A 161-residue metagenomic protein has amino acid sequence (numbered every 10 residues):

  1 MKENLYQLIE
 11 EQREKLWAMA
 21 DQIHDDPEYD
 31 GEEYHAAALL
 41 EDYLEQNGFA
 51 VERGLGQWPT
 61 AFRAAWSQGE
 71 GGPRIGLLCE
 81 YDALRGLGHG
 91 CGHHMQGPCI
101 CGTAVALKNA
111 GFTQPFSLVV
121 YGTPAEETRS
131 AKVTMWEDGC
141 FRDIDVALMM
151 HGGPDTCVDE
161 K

Functional and structural regions predicted by a protein language model:
K2-S117: Acidic/His- and Gly-rich active-site-bordering loop/insert found across diverse amide/peptide-bond hydrolases
T60-A65, D82-G90, H94-M95, F112-K161: Histidine/acidic-residue-rich, glycine-tolerant segments that coordinate divalent metal ions
